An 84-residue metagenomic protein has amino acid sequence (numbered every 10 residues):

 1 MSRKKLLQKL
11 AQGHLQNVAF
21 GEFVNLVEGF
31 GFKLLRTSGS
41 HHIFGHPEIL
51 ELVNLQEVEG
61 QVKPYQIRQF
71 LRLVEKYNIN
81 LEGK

Functional and structural regions predicted by a protein language model:
S2-V18: Terminal, regulation- and interaction-focused segments at domain boundaries
G13-G31: Polyanion-binding surface elements
L15, L50, Q61-V62: Glycine-/small-residue-rich active-site loops that bind phosphorylated ligands and cofactors
N17, I43, P64: Short, electropositive, low-hydrophobicity segments enriched in small/polar residues
E28-Q56: A short, structured beta-strand/loop element
V58-K84: C-terminal structural segments of small proteins and small subunits
